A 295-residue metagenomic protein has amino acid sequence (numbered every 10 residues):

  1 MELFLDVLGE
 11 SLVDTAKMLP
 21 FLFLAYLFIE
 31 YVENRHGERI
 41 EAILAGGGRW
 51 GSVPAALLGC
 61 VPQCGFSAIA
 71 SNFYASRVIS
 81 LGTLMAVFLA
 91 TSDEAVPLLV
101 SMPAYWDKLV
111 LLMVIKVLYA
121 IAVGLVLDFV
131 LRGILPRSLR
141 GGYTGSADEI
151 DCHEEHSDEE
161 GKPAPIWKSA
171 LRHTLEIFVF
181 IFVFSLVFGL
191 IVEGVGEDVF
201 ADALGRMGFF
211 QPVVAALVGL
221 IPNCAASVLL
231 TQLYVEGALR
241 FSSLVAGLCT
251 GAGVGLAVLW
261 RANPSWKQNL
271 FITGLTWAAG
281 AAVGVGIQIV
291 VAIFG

Functional and structural regions predicted by a protein language model:
M1-Y31, E38, L111-P212, T273-G295: Selected transmembrane alpha-helices and immediately adjacent juxtamembrane segments of polytopic inner-membrane
A25-I29, E41, G51, S67 (+1 more regions): Short amphipathic alpha-helical segments
H36, W260-A278: Interfacial loop-to-transmembrane junctions
R39-F66: Active-site-flanking structural segment that lines cofactor/substrate pockets
A45-G46, T83-F88, L270-L275: Cytoplasmic-side transmembrane-helix entry/capping segments in multi-pass membrane proteins
L58-V114, V192-N263: Membrane-interfacial helix-loop connectors
